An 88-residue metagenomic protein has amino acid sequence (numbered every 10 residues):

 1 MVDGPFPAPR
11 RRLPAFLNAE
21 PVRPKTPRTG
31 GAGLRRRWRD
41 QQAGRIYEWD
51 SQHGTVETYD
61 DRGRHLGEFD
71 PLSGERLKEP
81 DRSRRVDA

Functional and structural regions predicted by a protein language model:
M1-A88: Catalytic toxin/effector domains delivered as secreted proteins or via bacterial secretion systems
